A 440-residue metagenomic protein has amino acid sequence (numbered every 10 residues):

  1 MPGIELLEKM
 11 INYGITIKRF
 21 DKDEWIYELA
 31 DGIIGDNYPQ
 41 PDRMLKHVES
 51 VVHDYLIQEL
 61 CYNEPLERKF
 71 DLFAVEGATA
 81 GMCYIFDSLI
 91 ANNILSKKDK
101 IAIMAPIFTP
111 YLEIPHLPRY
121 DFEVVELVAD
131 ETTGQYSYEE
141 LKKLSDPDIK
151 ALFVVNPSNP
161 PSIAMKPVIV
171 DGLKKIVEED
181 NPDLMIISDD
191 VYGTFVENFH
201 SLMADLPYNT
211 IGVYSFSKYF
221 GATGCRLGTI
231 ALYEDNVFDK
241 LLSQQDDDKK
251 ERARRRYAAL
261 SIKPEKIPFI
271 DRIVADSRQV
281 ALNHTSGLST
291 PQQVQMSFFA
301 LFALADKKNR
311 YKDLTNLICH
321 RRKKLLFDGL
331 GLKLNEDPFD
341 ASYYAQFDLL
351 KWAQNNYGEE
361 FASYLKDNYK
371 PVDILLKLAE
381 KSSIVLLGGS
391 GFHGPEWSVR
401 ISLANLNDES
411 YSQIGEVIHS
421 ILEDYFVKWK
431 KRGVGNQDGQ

Functional and structural regions predicted by a protein language model:
M1-E24, D146, V427-Q440: Conserved N-terminal helix/loop that builds the PLP phosphate-binding region of the aspartate aminotransferase-like
G3, A204-F269, R400: Active-site PLP attachment segment
K9-M10, G32-Q40, T132-Q135, P161-P167 (+2 more regions): Short, flexible/disordered intra-domain loops and linkers
T16-N181, G193-L206, I211, G433: Conserved core of the PLP fold type I
Q40-S50, D54, L60-L66, K250 (+3 more regions): PLP-dependent enzyme catalytic core of the Aspartate aminotransferase-like
D189-D190: Walker B catalytic acidic pair
K250-D306: Extended, charge-rich helix/loop segments that form flexible, surface "patches" used to engage negatively charged
P291-F302, K308-F327, L334-S363, F392: Conserved glycine-rich beta-strand-loop-beta hairpin in the small C-terminal domain of fold type I
